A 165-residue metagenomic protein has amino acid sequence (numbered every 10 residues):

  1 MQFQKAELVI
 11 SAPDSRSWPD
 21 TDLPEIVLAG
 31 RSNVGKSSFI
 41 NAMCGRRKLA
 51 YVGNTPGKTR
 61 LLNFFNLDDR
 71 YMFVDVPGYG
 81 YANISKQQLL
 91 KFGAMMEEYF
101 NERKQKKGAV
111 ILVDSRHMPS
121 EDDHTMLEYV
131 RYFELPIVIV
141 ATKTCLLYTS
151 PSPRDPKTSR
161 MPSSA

Functional and structural regions predicted by a protein language model:
M1-V74: Conserved G1/Walker A P-loop phosphate-binding module
K58, Y71, G78-G80, R116-M118 (+1 more regions): Conserved nucleotide-binding/hydrolysis micro-motifs of P-loop NTPases
K58-T59, N66, F100-K106, Y129-F133: Conserved catalytic network of the ASCE P-loop NTPase/AAA+ motor domain
M72-K91: Switch II (G3) loop of P-loop NTPases
L90-S115: Inter-motif core of Ras-like GTPase G domains
K106-L112, E134-K143: Conserved beta-strand/loop subsegment of P-loop NTPase cores
Y148-P153: Conserved small/polar residues in nucleotide/adenosyl-binding loops
R160-A165: Hydrophobic alpha-helical segments, chiefly the membrane-spanning helices and signal/signal-anchor peptides
